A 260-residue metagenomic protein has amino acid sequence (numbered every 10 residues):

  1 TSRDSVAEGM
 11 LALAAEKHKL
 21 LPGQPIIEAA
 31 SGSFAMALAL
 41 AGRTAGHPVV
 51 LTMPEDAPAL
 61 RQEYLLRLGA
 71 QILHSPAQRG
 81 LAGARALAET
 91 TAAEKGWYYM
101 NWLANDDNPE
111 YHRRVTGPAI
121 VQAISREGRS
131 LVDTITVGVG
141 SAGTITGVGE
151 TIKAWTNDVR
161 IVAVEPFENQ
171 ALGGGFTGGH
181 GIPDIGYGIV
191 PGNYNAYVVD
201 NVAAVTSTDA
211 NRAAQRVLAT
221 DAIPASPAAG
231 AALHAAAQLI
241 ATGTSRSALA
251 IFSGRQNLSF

Functional and structural regions predicted by a protein language model:
T1-F260: PLP-dependent amino-acid enzyme catalytic core
